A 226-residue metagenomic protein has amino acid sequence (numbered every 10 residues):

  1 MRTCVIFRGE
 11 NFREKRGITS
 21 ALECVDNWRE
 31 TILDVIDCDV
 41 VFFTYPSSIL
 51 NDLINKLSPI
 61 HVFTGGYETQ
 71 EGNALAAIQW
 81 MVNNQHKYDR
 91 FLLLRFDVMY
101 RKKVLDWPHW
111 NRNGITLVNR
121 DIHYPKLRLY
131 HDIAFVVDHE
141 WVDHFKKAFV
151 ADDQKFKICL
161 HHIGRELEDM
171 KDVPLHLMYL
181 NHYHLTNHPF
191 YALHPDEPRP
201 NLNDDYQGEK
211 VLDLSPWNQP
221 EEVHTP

Functional and structural regions predicted by a protein language model:
M1-P226: ER/Golgi luminal nucleotide-sugar-dependent glycosyltransferases, focusing on the catalytic module
